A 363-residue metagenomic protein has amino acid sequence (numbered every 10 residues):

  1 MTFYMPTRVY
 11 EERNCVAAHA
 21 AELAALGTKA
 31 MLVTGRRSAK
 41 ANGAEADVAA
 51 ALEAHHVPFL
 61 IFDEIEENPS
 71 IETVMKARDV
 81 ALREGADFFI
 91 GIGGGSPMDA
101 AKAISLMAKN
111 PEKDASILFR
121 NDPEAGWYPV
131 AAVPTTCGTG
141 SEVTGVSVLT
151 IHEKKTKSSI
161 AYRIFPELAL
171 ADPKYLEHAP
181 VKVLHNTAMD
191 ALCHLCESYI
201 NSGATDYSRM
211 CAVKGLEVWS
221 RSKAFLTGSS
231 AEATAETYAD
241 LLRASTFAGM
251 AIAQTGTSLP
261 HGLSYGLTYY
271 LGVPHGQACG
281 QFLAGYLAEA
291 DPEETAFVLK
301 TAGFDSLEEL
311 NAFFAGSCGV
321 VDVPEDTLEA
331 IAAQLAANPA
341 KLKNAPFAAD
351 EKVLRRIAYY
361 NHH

Functional and structural regions predicted by a protein language model:
M1-F88: ATP/NTP phosphate-donor binding region
E72-K174: Glycine/threonine-rich beta-strand-loop-alpha-helix active-site module that forms ligand/phosphate-binding
G138, G249-P274: Glycine-rich phosphate/pyrophosphate-binding beta-alpha loops
V146-T255, P346, K352: Carboxylate- and glycine-rich phosphate/diphosphate-binding segment that chelates Mg2+/Mn2+
L192-C196, L241-G249, L263, L283 (+3 more regions): Short alpha-helical scaffolding segments that buttress acidic/His motifs in well-ordered protein cores
G266-V321: Active-site pocket-lining segment
G303-H363: C-terminal charged capping/lid subdomain of soluble metabolic enzymes
